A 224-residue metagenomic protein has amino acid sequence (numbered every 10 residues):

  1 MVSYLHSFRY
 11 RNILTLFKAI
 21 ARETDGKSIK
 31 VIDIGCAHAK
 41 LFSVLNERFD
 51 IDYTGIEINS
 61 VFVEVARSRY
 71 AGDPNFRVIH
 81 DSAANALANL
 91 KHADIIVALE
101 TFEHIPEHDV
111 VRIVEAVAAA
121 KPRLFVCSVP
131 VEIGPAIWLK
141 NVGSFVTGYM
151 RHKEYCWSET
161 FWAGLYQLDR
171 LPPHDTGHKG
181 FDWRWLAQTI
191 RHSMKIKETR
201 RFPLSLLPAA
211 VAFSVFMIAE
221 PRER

Functional and structural regions predicted by a protein language model:
M1-F8, A83-A86, E107-E223: S-adenosyl-L-methionine-dependent methyltransferase catalytic module, highlighting the catalytic core
I13-I137, V215-E223: Conserved SAM-binding loop
